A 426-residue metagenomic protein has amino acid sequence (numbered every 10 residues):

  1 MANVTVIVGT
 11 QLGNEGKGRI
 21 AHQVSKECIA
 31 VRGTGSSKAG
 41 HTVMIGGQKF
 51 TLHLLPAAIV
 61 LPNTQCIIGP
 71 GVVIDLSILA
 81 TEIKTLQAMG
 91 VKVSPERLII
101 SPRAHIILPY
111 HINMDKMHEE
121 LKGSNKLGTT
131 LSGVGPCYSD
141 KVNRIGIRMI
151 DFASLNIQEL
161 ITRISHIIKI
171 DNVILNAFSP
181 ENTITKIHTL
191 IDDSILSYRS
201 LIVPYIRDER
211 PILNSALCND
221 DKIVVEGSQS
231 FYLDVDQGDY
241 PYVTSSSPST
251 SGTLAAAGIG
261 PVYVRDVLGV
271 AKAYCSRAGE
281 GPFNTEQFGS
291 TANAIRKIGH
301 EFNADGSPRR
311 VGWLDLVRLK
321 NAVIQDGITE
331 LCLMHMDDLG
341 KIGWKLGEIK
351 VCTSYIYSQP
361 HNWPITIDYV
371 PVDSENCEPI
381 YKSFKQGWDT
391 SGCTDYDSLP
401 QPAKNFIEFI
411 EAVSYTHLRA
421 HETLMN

Functional and structural regions predicted by a protein language model:
A2-T5: Extreme N-terminal starter segment of soluble prokaryotic enzymes
V8-A39, M44: N-terminal basic/disordered segments at the start of proteins
G9, R32, H53, S101 (+3 more regions): Short beta-strand segments
T34-E181: Glycine-rich nucleotide/cofactor/substrate-binding loop typically near the N-terminus or early in the first domain
L131, C137-I212, A216-D221, S228-E411: Catalytic core of tubulin tyrosine ligase-like
T416-T423: Conserved small/polar residues in nucleotide/adenosyl-binding loops
